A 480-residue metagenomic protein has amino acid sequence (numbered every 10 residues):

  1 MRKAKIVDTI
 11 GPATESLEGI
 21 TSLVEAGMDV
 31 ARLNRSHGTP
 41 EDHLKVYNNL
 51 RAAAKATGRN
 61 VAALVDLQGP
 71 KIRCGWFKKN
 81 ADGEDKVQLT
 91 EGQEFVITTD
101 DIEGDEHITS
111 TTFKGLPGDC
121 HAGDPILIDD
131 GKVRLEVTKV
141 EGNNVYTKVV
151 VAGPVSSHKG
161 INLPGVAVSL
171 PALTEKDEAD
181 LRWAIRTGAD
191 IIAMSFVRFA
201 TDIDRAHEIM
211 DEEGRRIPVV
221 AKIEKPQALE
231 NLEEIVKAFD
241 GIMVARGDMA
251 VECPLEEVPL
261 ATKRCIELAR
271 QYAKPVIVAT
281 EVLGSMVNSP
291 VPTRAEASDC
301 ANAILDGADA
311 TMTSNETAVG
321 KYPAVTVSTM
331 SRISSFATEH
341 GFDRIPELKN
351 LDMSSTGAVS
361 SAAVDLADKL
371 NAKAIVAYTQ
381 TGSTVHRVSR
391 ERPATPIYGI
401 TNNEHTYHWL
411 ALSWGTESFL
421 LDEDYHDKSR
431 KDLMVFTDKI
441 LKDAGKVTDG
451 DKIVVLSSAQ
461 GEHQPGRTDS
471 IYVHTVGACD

Functional and structural regions predicted by a protein language model:
M1-D480: Non-catalytic helical/linker scaffolds that mediate oligomerization, partner binding, and domain coupling around large
